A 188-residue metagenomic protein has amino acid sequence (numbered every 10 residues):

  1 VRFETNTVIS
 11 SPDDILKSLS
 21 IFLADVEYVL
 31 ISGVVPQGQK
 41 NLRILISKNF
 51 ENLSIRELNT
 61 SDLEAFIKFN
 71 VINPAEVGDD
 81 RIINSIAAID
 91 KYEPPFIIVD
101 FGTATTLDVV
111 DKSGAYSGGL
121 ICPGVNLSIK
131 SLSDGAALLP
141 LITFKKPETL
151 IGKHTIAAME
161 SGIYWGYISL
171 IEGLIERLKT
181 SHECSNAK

Functional and structural regions predicted by a protein language model:
V1, A88, P94-Y116, L132: Gly/Thr-rich phosphate-binding beta-strand-loop-beta motif of the actin/hexokinase/Hsp70
V1-D25, S113-P140: Short glycine-rich, Thr/Ser-proximal phosphate-binding strand/loop in the N-terminal lobe of ATP-dependent enzymes
V1-L63: N-terminal glycine/serine-rich phosphate-binding loop of ATP-dependent small-molecule kinases, especially carbohydrate
V26-V29, P95, E183-K188: Short active-site oxyanion
N41-S47, V109-G118: Short Gly/Thr/Asp-enriched flexible loops that form oxyanion-binding sites at enzyme active sites
I46-A88: Glycine/small-residue-rich loop that forms an oxyanion/phosphate-binding "nest" at active or ligand-binding sites
V77-D79, N84-E93, S117-W165: Glycine-rich phosphate-binding loop plus the immediately following alpha-helix
Y167-S181: A short, acidic, amphipathic alpha-helical segment used as a generic capping/interface helix at domain edges
